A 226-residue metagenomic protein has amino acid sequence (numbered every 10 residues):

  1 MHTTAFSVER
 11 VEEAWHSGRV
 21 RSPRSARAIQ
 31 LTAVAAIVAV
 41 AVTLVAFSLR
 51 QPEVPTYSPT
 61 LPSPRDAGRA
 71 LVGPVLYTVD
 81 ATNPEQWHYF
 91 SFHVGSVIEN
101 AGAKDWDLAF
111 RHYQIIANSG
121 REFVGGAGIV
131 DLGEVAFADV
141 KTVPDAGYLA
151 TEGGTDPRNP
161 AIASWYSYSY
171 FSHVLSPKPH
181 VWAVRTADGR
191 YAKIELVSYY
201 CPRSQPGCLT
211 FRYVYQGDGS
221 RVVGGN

Functional and structural regions predicted by a protein language model:
H2-N226: Surface-exposed, beta-sheet-biased, low-hydrophobicity segments with strongly acidic/polar composition
